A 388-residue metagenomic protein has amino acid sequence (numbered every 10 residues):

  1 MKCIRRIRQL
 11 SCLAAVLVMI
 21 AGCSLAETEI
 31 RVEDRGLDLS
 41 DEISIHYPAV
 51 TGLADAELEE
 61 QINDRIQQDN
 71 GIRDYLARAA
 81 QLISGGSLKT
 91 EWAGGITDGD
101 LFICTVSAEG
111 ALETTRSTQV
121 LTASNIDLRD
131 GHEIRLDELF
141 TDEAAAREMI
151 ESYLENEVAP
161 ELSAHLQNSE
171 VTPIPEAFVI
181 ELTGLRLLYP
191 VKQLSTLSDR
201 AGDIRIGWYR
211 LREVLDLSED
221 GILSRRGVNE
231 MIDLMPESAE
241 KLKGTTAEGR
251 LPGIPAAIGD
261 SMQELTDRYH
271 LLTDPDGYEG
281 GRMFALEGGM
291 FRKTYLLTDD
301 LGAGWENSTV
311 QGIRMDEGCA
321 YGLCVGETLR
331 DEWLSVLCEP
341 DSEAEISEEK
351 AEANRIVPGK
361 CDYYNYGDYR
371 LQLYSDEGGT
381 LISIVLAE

Functional and structural regions predicted by a protein language model:
R5-A26: Sec-dependent N-terminal signal peptides of Gram-positive bacterial secreted proteins and lipoproteins
S24-P252, D260-Q263, R282, D376 (+1 more regions): Compositionally biased intrinsically disordered regions enriched in Thr/Gly
G36-L39, I96-G99, V179-L182, P275-G280 (+4 more regions): Short, ordered beta-strand-loop transition motifs
D38-S40, S117, L286-R292, T298 (+1 more regions): Glycine-centered tight beta-turn/hairpin loop motif at sheet-sheet or coil-to-beta transitions
G71, N229-A344, T380-E388: Short helix/turn-capping signatures at newly exposed starts of structured segments
I103-A111, S117-V158, Y295-I356, C361: Long, charged/polar, surface-exposed segments that mediate recognition or autoinhibition
Y363-N365, Y369-G378: Short, exposed beta-strand-loop hairpins at the edges of beta-sheets in extracellular/periplasmic proteins
